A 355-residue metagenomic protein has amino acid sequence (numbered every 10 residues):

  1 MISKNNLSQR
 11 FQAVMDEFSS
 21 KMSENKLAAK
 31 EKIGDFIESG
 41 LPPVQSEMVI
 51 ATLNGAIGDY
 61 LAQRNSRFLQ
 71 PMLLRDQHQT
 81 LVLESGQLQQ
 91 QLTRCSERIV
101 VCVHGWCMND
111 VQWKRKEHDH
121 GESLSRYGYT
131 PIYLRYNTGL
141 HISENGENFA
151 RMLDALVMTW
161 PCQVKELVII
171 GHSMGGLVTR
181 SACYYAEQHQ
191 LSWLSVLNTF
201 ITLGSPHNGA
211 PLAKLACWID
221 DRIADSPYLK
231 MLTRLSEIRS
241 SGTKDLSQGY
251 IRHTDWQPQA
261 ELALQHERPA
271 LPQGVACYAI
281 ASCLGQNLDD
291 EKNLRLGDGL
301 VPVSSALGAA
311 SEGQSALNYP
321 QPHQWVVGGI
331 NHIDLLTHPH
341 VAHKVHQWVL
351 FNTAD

Functional and structural regions predicted by a protein language model:
I2-S3, L7, F11-G55, L61 (+1 more regions): Helical cap/lid subdomain of alpha/beta-hydrolase-fold lipid enzymes that gates access to the catalytic pocket
G34-R94, M108: Non-catalytic propeptide/linker segments at domain boundaries
L92-C95, P161, L194, L271: Short, flexible hinge/linker loops that cap or flank conserved catalytic cores
C95-L167: Active-site catalytic motif of lipid deacylating hydrolases and related acyltransferases
V103-M108, H172, S205, S282: Glycine-rich His-Gly loop
N109-D110, L140-I142, L177, A210 (+1 more regions): Eukaryotic short linear interaction motifs
I170-G171, G175-T179: Gly/Ala-rich beta-loop-alpha elbow adjacent to hydrolase catalytic centers
